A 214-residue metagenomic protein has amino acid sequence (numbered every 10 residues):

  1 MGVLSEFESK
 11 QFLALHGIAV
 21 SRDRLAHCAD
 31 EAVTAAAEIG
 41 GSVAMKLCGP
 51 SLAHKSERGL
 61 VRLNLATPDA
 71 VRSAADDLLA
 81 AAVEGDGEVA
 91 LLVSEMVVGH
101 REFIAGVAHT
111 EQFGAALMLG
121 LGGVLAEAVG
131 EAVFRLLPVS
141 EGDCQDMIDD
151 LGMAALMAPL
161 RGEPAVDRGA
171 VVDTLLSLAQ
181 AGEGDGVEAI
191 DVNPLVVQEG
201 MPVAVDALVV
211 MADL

Functional and structural regions predicted by a protein language model:
M1-L214: ATP-dependent carboxylate/acyl-activation modules
